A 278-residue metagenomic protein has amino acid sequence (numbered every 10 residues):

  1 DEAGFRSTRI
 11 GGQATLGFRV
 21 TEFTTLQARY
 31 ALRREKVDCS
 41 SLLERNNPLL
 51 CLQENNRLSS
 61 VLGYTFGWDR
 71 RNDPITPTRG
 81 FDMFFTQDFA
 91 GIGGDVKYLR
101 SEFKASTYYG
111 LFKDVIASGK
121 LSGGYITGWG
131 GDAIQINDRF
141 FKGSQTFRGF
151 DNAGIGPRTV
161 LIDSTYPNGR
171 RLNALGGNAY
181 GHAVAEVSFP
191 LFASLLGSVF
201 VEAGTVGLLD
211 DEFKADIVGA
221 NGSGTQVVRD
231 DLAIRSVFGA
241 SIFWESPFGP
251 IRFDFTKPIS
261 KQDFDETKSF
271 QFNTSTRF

Functional and structural regions predicted by a protein language model:
D1, G12, A28-R34, F81-F89 (+7 more regions): Transmembrane beta-barrel strands of outer-membrane/channel proteins
D1-F84, Y98, V115, R148-G149 (+5 more regions): Gram-negative/organellar outer-membrane beta-barrel architecture
G12-F18, L62-W68, F103-T107, L121-G123 (+5 more regions): Residues on the lipid-exposed face of transmembrane beta-strands in outer-membrane beta-barrel proteins
V20-T24, A105-V115, L191-L195, E245-G249: Secondary-structure transition/capping motifs at alpha-helix termini and the adjoining loop/turn into the next element
R45-L50, T86-D88, D163-R171, A220-Q226: Extracytoplasmic loops and strand-loop junctions of Gram-negative outer membrane beta-barrel proteins
I92-G94, R100: Acidic, glycine-rich flexible loop/linker segments
I116, G204-V237: Outer-membrane beta-barrel transmembrane domain signature
I116-F200, L208-K214: Extracytoplasmic gating/loop element in the C-terminal half of outer-membrane beta-barrel translocons and assembly
